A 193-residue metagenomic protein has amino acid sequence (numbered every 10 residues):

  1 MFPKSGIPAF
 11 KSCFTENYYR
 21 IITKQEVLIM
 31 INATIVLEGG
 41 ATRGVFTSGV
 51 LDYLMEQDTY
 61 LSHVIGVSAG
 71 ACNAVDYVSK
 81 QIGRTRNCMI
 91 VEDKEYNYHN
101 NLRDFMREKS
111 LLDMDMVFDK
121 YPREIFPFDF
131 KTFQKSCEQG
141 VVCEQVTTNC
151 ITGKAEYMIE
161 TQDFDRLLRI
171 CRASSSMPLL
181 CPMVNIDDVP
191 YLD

Functional and structural regions predicted by a protein language model:
C13-V67, V75-L192: Patatin-like phospholipase
